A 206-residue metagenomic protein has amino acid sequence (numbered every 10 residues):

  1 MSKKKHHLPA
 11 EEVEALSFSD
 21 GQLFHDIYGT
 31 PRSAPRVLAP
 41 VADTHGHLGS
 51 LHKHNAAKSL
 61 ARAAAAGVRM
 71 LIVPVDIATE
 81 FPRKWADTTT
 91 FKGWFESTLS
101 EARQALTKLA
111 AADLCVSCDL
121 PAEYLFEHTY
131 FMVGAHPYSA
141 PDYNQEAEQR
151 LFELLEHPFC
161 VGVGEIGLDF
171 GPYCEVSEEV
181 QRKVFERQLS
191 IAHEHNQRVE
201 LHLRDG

Functional and structural regions predicted by a protein language model:
S2-G206: Mid-domain alpha/beta scaffold segments of enzyme catalytic cores
